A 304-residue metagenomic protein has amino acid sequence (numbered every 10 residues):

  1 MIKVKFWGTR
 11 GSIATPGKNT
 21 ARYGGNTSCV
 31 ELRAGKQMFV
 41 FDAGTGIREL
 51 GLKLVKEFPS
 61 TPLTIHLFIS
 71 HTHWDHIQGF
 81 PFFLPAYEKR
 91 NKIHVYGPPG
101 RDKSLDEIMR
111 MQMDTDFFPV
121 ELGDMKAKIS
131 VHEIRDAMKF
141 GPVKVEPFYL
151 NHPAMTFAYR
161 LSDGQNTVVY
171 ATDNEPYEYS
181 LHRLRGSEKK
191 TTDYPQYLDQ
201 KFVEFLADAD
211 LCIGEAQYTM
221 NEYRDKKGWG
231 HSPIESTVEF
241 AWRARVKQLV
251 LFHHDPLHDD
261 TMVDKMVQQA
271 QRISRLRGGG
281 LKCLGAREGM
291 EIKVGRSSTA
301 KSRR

Functional and structural regions predicted by a protein language model:
M1-R183, D260-R303: Binuclear metal-dependent hydrolase catalytic cores
E178-L281: Cap/insert and terminal regions of metallo-dependent hydrolase folds
